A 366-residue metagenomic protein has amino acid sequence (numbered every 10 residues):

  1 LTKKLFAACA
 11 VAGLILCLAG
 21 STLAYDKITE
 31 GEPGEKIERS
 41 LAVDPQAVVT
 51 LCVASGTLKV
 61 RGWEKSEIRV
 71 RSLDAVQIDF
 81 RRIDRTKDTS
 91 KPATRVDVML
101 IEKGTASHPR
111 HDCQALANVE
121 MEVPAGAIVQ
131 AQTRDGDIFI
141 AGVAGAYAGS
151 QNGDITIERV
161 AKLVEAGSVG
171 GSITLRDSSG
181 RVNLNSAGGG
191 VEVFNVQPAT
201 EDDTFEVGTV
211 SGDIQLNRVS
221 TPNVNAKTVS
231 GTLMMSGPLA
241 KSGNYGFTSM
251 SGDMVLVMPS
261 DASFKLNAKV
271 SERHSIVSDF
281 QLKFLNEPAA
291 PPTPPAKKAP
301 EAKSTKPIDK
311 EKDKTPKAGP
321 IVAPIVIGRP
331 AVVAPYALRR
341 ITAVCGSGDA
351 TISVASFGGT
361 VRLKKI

Functional and structural regions predicted by a protein language model:
L1-I366: Intrinsically disordered, low-complexity terminal regions
